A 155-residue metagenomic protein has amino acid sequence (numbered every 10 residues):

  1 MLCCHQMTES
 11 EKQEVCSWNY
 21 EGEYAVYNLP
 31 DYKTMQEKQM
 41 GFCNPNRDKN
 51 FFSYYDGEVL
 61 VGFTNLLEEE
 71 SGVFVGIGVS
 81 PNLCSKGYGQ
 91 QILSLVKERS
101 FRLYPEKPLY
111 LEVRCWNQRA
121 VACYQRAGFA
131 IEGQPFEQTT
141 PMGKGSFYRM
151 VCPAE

Functional and structural regions predicted by a protein language model:
M1-L2: Extreme N-terminal starter segment of soluble prokaryotic enzymes
Q6-K12, S17-C84, R99, L103 (+1 more regions): Acetyl-CoA-dependent GNAT
G76-G78, G87, C123, G133: Glycine-centered small-residue hotspots that permit tight backbone geometry or close packing
G78, Q91, R119: Short alpha-helical segment within the catalytic ATP-binding CA
L83, G87-V96: Conserved acetyl-CoA pyrophosphate-binding loop and the N-cap/start of the following alpha-helix in GNAT-like
E106-Y110, R114-V121, R126-A130, Q134-E155: C-terminal "cap" of GNAT-fold acetyltransferases
